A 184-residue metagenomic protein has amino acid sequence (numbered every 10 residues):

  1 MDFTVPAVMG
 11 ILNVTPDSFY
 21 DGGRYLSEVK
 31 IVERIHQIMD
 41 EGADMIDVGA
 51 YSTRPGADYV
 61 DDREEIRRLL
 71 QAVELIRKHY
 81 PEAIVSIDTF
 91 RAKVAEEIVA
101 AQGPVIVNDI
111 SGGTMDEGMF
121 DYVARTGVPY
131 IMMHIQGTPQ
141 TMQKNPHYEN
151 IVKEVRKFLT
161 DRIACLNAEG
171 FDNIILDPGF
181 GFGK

Functional and structural regions predicted by a protein language model:
T4-V8, A43-D44, P81-I84, G103-V105 (+2 more regions): Short, well-ordered coil/turn segments that N-cap beta-strands
L12, I38, G42, I46 (+3 more regions): Conserved, mostly hydrophobic/aromatic
V14-S18, T53-G56, A95, A101 (+1 more regions): Conserved anion-binding
F19-M39, E64-L70, S111-E117, V152-T160: Glycine-rich anion/phosphate-binding loops
F19-Y20, D44-A72, F180-K184: Glycine-rich, proline-tolerant flexible connector loops at the mouths of alpha/beta enzymes
A43-V48, L69, V94, I98 (+1 more regions): Conserved N-terminal glycine/acidic-rich loop preference
D44-A50, D109-G118: Glycine-rich phosphate-binding active-site loops on the catalytic face of alpha/beta enzymes
D58-I87, A92-E96, R125-I131, I135: Alpha-helix-loop-beta-strand connector modules within alpha/beta enzyme cores
